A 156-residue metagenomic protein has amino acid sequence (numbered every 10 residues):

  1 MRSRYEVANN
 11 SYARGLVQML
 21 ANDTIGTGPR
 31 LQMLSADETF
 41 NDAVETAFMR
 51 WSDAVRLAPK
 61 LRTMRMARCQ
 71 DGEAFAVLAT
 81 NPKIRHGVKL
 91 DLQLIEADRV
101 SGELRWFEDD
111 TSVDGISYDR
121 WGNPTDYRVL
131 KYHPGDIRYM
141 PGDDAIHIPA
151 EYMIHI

Functional and structural regions predicted by a protein language model:
M1-C69: Extended assembly-interface regions of large multimeric machines
M1-G15, R62-I156: Structured, contiguous alpha/beta core segments that scaffold functional sites
